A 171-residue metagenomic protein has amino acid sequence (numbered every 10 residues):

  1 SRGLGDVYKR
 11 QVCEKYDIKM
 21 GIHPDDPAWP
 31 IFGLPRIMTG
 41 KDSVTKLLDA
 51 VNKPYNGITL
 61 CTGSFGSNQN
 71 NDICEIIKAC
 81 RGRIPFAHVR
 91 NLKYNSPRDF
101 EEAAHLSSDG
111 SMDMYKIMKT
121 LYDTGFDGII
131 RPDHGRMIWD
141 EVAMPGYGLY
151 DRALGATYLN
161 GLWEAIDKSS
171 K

Functional and structural regions predicted by a protein language model:
G3-Y8: Short, small-residue-biased leader/transition segments that mark boundaries at the very start of proteins
Q11-K15, K19, W29-K171: Histidine-acidic metal/acid-base catalytic patches
D26: Helix-loop segments that flank and shape redox-cofactor active sites
